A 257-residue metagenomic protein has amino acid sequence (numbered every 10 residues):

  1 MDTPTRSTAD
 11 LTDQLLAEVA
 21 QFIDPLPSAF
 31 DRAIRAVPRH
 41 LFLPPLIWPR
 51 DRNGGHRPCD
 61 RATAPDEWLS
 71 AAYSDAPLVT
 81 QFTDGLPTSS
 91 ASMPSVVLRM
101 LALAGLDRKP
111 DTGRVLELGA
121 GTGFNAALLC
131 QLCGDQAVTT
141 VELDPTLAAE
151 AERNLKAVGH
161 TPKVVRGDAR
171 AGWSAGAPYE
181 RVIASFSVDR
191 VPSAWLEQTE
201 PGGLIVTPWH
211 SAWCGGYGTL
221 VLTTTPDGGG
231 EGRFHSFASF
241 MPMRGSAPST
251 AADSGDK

Functional and structural regions predicted by a protein language model:
D2-T112, L116, N125, L132 (+1 more regions): Class I SAM-dependent transferase core
H40, W48, D168-R170, S211 (+2 more regions): Short, solvent-exposed coil/turn elements at secondary-structure transition points
L43, S174, R244-G245: Short, solvent-exposed polar/charged micro-motifs at secondary-structure junctions
P49-R50, T80, G176, G229 (+1 more regions): A broad, structure-centric signal for solvent-exposed, well-ordered loop/edge residues that line or flank functional
R61, P65, S70, V165 (+2 more regions): Short, functionally important structural connectors and interaction interfaces within domains
T88-V206, A212-C214: Conserved nucleotide-cofactor-binding alpha/beta core module
I183, D189-K257: Class I SAM-binding transferase module
